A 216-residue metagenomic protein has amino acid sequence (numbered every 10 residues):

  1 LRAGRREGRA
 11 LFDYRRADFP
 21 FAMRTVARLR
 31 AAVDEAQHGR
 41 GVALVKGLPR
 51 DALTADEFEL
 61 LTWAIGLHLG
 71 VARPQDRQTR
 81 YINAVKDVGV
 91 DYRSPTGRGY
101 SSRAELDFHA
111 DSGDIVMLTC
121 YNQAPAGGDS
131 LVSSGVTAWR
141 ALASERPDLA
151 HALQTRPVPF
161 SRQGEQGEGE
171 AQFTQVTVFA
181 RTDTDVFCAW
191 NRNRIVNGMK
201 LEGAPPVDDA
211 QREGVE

Functional and structural regions predicted by a protein language model:
L1-V26, A31, H38, A43 (+4 more regions): Active-site environment of non-heme Fe oxygenases that use a 2-His-1-carboxylate facial triad
D56-W63, S133-S134: "Short basic amphipathic alpha-helical interaction patches in structured regions
T62-A72: A short alpha->loop->secondary-structure connector
